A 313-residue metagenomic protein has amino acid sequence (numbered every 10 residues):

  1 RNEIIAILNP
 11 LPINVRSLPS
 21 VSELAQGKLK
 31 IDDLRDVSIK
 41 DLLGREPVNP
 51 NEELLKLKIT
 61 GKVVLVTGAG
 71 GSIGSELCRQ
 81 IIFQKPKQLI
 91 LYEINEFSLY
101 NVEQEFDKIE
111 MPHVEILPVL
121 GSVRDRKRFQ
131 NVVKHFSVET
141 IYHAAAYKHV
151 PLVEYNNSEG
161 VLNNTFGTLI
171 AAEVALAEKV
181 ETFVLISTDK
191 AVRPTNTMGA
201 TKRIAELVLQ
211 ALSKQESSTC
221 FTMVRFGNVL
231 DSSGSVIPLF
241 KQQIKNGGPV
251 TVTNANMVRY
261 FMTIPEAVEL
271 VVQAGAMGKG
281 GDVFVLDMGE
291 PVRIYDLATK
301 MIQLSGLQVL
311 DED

Functional and structural regions predicted by a protein language model:
N2-L18, Q88-N95, H135, Y155-T182: NAD(P)-cofactor binding segment of oxidoreductase domains
N2-V63, L176: Flexible, Lys/Arg-rich cytosolic regulatory linkers and terminal tails that connect or flank
G27, H143, Y147-E206, A211-L212: Conserved Rossmann-fold NAD(P)-dependent oxidoreductase catalytic core, especially the SDR/UDP-sugar
V63-Q84: N-terminal Rossmann NAD(P)H-binding glycine-rich loop of SDR-like oxidoreductase domains
L117-T140: Conserved Rossmann-fold cofactor-binding substructure of NAD(P)-dependent oxidoreductases
T182, V208-V258, D282-V283: Conserved beta-loop-beta element that borders a ligand/cofactor-binding pocket
S232-L239, T253-Q273, R293-K300: Substrate-positioning beta->alpha
M277-D313: Mid/C-terminal beta-alpha module of Rossmann-like enzyme folds, strongest in SDR-family dehydrogenases/epimerases
